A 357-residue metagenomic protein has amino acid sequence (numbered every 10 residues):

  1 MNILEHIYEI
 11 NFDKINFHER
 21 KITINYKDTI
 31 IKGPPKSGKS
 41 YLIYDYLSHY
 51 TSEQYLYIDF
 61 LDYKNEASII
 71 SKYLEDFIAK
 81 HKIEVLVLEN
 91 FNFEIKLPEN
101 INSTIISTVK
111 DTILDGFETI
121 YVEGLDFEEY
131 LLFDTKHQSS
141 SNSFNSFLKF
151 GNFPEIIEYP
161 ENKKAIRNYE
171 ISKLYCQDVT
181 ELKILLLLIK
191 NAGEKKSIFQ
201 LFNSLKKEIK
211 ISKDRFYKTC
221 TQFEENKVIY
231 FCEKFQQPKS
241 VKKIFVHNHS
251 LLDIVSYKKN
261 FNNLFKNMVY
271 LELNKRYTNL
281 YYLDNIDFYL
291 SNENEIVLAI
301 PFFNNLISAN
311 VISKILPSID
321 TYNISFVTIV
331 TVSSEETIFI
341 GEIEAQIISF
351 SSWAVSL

Functional and structural regions predicted by a protein language model:
M1-N25: N-terminal pre-Walker A segment at the start of P-loop NTPase domains
N2, P34-P35, F235, K242-L357: A cross-kingdom feature that marks ATP-driven nucleic-acid transaction machinery
N25-Y44: Walker A/P-loop nucleotide-binding motif
E53-H81: Short glycine-rich substrate-engagement loop in P-loop NTPases that contacts/grips substrate
L74-K96: Conserved P-loop NTPase "ATPase switch" module shared by AAA+ and STAND
V87-E89, I101-K110, I329: Structural recognition of the conserved hydrophobic beta-strand(s) that form the central parallel beta-sheet of P-loop
I113-L131: A short helix-turn-beta junction within AAA+ P-loop NTPase domains corresponding to the substrate/partner-engaging
L132-D253: Interdomain hinge/linker elements that couple catalytic modules in large macromolecular machines
